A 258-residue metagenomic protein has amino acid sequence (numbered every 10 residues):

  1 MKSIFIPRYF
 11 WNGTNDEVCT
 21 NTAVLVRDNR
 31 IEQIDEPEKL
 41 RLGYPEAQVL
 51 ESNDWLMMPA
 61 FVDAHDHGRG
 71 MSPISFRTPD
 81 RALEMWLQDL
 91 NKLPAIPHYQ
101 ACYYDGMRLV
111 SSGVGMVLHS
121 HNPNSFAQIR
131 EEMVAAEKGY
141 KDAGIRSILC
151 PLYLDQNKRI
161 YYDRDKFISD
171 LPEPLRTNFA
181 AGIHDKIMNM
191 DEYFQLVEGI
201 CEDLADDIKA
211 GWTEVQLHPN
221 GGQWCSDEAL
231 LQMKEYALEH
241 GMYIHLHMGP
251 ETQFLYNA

Functional and structural regions predicted by a protein language model:
M1-G43, M57: N-terminal metal-binding scaffold of metallo-dependent hydrolase/deaminase domains
S3-I6, L42-Q88, Y103, M107-S111 (+2 more regions): Replace "His-x-His-based motif
R8, V24, N29, D54 (+5 more regions): Divalent metal-coordination and catalytic microenvironments
G13, H67, N122: Flexible loop residues that form catalytic and substrate-binding hotspots at small-molecule/glycan-binding clefts
C19, V114, W212-E214: Short secondary-structure junction motifs
E36, D66-G68, P250: Short, glycine/acidic-enriched loop or turn micro-motifs at the edges of active sites
S75-R146, Y193-A210: Alpha-helical scaffold segments that flank or form the walls of functional sites
A135-A258: Metal-coordinating catalytic core of metallo-dependent amide/deamination hydrolases
